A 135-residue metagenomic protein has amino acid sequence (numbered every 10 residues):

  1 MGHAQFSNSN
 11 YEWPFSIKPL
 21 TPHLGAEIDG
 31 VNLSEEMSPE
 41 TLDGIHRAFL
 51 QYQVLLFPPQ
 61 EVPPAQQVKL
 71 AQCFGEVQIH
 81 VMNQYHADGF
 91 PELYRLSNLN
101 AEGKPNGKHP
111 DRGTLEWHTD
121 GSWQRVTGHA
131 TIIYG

Functional and structural regions predicted by a protein language model:
G2-G135: Fe(II)/2-oxoglutarate oxygenase catalytic core
